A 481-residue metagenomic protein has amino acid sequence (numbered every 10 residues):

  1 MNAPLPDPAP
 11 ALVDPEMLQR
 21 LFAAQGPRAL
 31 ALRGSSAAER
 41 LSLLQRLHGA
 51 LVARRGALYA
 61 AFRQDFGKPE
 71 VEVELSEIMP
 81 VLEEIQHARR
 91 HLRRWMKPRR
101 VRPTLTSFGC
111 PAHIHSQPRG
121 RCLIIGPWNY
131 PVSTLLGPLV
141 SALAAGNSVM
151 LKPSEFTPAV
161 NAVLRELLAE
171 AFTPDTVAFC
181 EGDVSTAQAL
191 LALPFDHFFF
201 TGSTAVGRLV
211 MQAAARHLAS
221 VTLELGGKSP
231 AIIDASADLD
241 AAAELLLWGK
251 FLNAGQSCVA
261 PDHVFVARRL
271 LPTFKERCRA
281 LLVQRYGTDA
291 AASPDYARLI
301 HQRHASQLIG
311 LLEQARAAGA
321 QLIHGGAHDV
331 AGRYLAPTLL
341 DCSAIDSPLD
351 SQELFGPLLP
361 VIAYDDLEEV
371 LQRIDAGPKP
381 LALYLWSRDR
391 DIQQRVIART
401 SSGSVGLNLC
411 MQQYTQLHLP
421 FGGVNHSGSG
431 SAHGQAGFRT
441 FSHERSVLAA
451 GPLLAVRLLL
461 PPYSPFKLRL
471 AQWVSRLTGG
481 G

Functional and structural regions predicted by a protein language model:
M1-H113: N-terminal Rossmann-like NAD(P)+-binding subdomain of aldehyde/semialdehyde dehydrogenases
N2-L5, S36, I232, Y334-G481: Conserved C-terminal structural/oligomerization subdomain of aldehyde/semialdehyde dehydrogenase
D7-L12, F172, A205-I345, L407 (+2 more regions): ALDH superfamily catalytic-core signature
L18, A37, R55, L239 (+4 more regions): Residues at or immediately preceding the N-termini of alpha-helices
R33, H48-L51, R55, F66 (+13 more regions): Structural signal for hydrophobic packing residues in well-ordered secondary-structure cores of soluble enzyme domains
R40, I85, G146, V177 (+7 more regions): Residue-level signal for inorganic ion chemistry
M96, E181, G202, H324-G326: Short loop/edge segments at beta-strand edges and connector loops that shape dinucleotide/nucleotide cofactor-binding
L105-A241, Y364: Rossmann-like NAD(P) dinucleotide-binding subdomain of oxidoreductase/dehydrogenase enzymes
